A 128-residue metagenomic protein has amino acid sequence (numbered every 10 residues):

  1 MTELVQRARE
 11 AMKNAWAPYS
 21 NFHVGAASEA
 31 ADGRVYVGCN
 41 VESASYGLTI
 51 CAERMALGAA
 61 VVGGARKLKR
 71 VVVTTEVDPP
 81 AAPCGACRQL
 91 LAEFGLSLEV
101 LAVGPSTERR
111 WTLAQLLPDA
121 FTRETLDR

Functional and structural regions predicted by a protein language model:
M1-A17, G63-R128: C-terminal binding/interaction regions
R7-E10, A52-A60: Short, well-ordered amphipathic alpha-helical segments that serve as non-catalytic structural scaffolds within diverse
A8, G25-A26, G38, A56 (+1 more regions): Small residues (Ala/Gly/Ser/Thr
Y19-N21, I50: Short glycine/proline-enriched turns and hinge-like loops at secondary-structure junctions
N21-A30: Short beta-strand scaffold segments in enzyme catalytic cores
E29-A31, N40-V41: Histidine- and/or cysteine-centered catalytic micro-motif in compact active-site loops
C39-M55: Compact, glycine-rich, soluble single-domain proteins
